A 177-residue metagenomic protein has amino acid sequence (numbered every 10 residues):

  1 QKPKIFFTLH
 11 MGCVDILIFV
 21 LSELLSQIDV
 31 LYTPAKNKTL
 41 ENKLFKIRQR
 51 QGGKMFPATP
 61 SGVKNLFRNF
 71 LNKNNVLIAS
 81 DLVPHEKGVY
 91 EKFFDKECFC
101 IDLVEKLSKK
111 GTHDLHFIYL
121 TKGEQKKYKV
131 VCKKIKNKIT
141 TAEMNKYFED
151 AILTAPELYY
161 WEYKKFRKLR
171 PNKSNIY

Functional and structural regions predicted by a protein language model:
K2-P60, E86-K92, K96-C98, G111: Catalytic core of membrane glycerolipid acyltransferases/transacylases, capturing the structured, soluble-facing
P3, E23, Q27, P60-Y177: Non-catalytic C-terminal accessory region of glycerolipid acyltransferases and related lyso-lipid remodeling enzymes
